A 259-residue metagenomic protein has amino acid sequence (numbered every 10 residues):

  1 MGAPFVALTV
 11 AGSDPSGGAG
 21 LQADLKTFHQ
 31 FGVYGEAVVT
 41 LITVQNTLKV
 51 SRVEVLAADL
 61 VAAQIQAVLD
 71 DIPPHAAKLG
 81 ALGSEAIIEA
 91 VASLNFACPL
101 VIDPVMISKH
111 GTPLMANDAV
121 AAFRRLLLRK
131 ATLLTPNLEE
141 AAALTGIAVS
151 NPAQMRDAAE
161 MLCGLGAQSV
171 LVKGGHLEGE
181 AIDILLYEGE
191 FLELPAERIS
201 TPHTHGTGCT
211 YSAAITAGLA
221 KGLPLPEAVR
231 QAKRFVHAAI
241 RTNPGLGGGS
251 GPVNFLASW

Functional and structural regions predicted by a protein language model:
G2-T9, L25-H110: Conserved N-terminal subdomain of the carbohydrate kinase-like
V10-S16, F191-H205: Short pre-catalytic strand/loop immediately N-terminal to key active-site residues, enriched for Gly-Thr
P15-A19, A23-L25, Q30-Y34, N46-L60 (+5 more regions): Active-site-adjacent loop and "lid" segments of alpha/beta metabolic enzymes
T27, A142-A143, T201-L225: Short, small-residue alpha-helix embedded
G32-E36, F191-L192, G218-A232: Phosphate-handling active-site elements
R52-V55, P226-W259: Charged C-terminal helix
N117-F191: Conserved phosphate/ATP/ADP-binding segment of small-molecule kinases
